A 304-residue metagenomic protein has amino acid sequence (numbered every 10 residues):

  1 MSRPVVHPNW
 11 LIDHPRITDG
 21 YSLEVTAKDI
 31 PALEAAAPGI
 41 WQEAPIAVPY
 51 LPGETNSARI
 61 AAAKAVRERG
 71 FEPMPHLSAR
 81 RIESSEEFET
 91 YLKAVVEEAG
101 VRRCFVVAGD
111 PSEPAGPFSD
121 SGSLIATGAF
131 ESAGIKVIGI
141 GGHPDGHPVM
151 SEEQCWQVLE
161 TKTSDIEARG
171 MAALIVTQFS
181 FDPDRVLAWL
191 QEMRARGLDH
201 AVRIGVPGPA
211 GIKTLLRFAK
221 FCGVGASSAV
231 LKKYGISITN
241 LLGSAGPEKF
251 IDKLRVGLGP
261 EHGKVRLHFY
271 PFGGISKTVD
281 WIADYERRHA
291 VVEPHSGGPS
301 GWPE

Functional and structural regions predicted by a protein language model:
S2-L159, S164, G274: Active-site beta->alpha loop and helix N-cap motifs at the rims of alpha/beta catalytic domains
V25, L51, R80, S151 (+5 more regions): Glycine- and other small-residue-rich loops at beta-strand/loop junctions that grip anionic moieties
V25-D29, V107, D120-D145, V158-S164 (+3 more regions): Active-site pocket-lining/capping segments in soluble small-molecule metabolic enzymes
A65-E68, L92-E97, L190-D199, A283-A290: Short, surface-exposed basic-aromatic patches at helix termini and helix-loop junctions that form
V101-R102, A173, V265: Short acidic/polar active-site loop segments enriched in Thr and Asp
G116-P117, V149-E152, L187-A188, K213-F221 (+1 more regions): Short, well-ordered secondary-structure micro-motifs
V149-A168, A172-L190, R194: Hydrophobic, aromatic-enriched interface-forming segments
V265-D280: Charge-patterned, long linear interaction tracts outside catalytic cores
